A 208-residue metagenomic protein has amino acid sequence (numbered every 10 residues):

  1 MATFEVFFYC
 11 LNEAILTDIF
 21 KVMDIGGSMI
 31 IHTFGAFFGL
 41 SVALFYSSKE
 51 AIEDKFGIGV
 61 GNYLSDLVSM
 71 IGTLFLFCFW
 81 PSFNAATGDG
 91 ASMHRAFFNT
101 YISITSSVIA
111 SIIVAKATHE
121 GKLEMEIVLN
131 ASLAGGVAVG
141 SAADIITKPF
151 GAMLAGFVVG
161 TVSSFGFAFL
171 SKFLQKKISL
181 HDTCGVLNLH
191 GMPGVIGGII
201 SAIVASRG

Functional and structural regions predicted by a protein language model:
M1-G208: Hydrophobic alpha-helical transmembrane bundles of multi-pass membrane proteins
